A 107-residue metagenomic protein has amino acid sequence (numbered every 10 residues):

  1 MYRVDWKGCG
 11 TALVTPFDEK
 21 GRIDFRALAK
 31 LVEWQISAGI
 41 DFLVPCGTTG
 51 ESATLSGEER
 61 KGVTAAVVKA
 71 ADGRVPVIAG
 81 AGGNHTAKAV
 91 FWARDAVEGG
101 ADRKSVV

Functional and structural regions predicted by a protein language model:
Y2-T11, P16-V107: Active-site beta->alpha loop and helix N-cap motifs at the rims of alpha/beta catalytic domains
